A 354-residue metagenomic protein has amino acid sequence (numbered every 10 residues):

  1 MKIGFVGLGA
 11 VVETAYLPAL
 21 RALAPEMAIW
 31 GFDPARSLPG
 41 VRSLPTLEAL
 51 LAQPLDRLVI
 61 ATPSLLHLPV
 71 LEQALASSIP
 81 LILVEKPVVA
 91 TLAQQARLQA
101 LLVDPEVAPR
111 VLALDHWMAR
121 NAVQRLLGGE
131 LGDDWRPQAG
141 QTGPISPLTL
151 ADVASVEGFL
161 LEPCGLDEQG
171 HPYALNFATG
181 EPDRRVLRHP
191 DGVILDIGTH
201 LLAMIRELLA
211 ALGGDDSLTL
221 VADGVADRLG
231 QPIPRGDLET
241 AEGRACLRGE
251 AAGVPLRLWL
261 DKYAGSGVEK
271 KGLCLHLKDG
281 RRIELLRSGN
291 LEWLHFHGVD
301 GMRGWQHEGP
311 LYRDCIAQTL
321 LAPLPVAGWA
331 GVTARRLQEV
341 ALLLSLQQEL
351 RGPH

Functional and structural regions predicted by a protein language model:
M1-P39: N-terminal Rossmann-like dinucleotide-binding module
P25-M27, S77-L81, E106-P109: A short helix->loop->beta-strand "cap" motif at the edges of active sites that frequently abuts
A28, L55-L58, D152-V153: Local beta-strand N-terminus motif with an aromatic residue
R42-L83, P87-L101, R120-G129: Beta-loop-alpha module in the N-terminal Rossmann-like domain of NAD(P)-dependent dehydrogenases, especially those
R57-I60, G213, A226, D237-L238 (+1 more regions): C-terminal helix-rich "cap/oligomerization" subdomain common to oxidoreductases
V89-A174: A contiguous active-site-proximal alpha/beta segment in oxidoreductase catalytic domains
F177-P255, D261-G267: Rossmann-like dinucleotide-binding domain that binds NAD(P)(H)
R235-R244, G249-Q318: NAD(P)-dinucleotide binding in Rossmann-like oxidoreductases
